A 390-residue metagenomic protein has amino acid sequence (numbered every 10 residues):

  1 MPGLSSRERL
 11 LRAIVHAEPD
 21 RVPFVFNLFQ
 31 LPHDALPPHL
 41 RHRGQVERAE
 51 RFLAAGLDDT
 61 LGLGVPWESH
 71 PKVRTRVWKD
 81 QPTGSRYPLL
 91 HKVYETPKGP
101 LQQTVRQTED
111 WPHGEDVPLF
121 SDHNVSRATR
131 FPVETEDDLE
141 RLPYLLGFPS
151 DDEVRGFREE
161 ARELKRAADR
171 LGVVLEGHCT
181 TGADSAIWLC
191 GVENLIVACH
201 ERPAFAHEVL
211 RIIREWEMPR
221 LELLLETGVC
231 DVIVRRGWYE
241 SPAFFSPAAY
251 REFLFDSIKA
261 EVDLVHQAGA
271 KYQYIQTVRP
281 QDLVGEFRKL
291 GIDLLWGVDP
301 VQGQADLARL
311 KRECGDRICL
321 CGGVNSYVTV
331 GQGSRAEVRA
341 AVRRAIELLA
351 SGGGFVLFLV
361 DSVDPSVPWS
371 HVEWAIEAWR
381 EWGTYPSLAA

Functional and structural regions predicted by a protein language model:
M1-R43, R130-A390: Active-site loop segments of alpha/beta catalytic cores
L28-F29, G64-P66, V93-P100: Short, flexible beta-strand-to-coil junctions
H33-R74, W78: Segments that shape or occlude catalytic/ligand-binding pockets
L36-G44, Q102-G114, H371: Surface-exposed flexible segments
T75-L145, R170: A contiguous, low-structure linker/loop signature
